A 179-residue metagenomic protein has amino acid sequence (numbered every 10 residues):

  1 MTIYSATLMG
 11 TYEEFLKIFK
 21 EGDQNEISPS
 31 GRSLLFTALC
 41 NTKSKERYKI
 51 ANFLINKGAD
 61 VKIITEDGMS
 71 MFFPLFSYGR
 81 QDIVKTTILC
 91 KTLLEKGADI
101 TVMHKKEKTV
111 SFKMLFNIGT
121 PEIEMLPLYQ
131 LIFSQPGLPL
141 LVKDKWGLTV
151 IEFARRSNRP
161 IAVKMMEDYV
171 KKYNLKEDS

Functional and structural regions predicted by a protein language model:
M1-I3, I27-N41, I64-G79, M103-N117 (+1 more regions): Ankyrin-repeat boundary/"N-cap" motif
M1-S5, K96, M125-L131, P136-L138 (+2 more regions): Ankyrin-repeat-protein effector appendages
T2-T7, Y12-E21, S28, K57: Terminal domain-start segments
E13-L16, R32-F36, T42, Y48 (+1 more regions): Short amphipathic alpha-helical segments
L16-Q24, I50-D60, I88-D99, L128-P139 (+1 more regions): Ankyrin repeat domain, specifically the short helix-to-loop turn at the C-terminus of the second helix of each repeat
S44-K49, D82-L89, P121-L128: Surface-exposed loop/turn motifs in large extracellular/passenger domains
F72-Y78, D82-G97, H104: Long amphipathic alpha-helical segments
